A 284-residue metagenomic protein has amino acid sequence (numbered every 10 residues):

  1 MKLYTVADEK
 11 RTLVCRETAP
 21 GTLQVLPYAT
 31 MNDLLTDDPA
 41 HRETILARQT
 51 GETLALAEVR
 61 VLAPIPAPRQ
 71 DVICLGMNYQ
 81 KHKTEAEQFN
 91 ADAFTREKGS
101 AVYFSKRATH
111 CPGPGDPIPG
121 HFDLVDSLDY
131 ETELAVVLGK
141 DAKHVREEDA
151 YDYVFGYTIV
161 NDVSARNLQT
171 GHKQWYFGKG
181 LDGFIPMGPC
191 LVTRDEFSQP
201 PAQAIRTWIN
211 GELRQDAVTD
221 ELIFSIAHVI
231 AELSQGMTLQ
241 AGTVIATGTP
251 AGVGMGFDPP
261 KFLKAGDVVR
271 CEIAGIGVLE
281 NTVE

Functional and structural regions predicted by a protein language model:
M1-E97, A101, R270: N-terminal non-catalytic cap/leader segment that marks the start of a structured domain
R60, H82, P119, R166-E284: Catalytic-pocket segment enriched in acidic/His residues
L62-P64, A91-F94, P119-L128, A142-D149 (+2 more regions): A generic local secondary-structure boundary/capping motif
A63-I65, D71, R96, D126-L128 (+3 more regions): Residue "hotspots" at secondary-structure boundaries inside conserved domains
A91-G113, Y130, K264-G275: Structural signature of FAD isoalloxazine-binding scaffolds in flavoprotein oxidoreductases
R96-K106, D149-W175, L181-D182, L222-F224: Flexible glycine-rich active-site/ligand-binding loops centered on an Asp-His dyad
T109-A150, F155, V160-S164: Non-heme Fe(II) oxygenase catalytic core, chiefly the N-lobe of the double-stranded beta-helix
